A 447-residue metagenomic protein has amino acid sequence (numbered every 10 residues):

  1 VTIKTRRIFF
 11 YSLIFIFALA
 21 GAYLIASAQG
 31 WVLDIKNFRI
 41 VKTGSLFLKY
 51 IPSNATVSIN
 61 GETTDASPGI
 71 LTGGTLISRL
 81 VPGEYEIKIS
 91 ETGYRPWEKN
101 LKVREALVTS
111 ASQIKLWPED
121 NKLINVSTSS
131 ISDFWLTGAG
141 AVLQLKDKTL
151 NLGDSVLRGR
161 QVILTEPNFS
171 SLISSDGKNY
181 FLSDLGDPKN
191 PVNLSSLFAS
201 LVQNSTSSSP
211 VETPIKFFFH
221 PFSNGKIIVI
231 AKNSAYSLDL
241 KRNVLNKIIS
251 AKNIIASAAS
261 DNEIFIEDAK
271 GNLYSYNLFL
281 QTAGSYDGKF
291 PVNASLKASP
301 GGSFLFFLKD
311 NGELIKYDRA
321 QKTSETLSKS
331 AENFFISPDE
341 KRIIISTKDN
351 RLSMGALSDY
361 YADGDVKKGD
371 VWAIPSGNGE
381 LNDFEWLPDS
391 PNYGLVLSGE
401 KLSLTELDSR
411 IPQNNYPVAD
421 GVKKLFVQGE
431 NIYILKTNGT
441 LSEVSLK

Functional and structural regions predicted by a protein language model:
V1-F17, F198-K216, H220-V229, S234-I264 (+1 more regions): Domain-scale selection of a single, long terminal region that carries the protein's primary operational module
V1-K148, F218, I228: Short loop/turn and low-complexity linker motifs enriched in small/turn-promoting residues
E86-S90, F265, F306: Short, aromatic- and glycine-rich surface loops/edge beta-strands on solvent-exposed regions
N121-V126, L145-Q161, S175-V211, I230-S250 (+5 more regions): Surface-exposed loop/turn elements that mediate protein-protein interactions on large endomembrane-trafficking
T128-W135, R158-S170, S200-H220, S250-N262 (+5 more regions): Repeated scaffold domains used in trafficking and secretory/extracellular systems, primarily beta-propellers
A141-V142, S171-L172, I227, I264 (+4 more regions): Hydrophobic beta-strand positions that form the internal "hydrophobic ladder" of WD40/Gbeta-like beta-propeller blades
N431-T437: Short, exposed beta-strand-loop hairpins at the edges of beta-sheets in extracellular/periplasmic proteins
